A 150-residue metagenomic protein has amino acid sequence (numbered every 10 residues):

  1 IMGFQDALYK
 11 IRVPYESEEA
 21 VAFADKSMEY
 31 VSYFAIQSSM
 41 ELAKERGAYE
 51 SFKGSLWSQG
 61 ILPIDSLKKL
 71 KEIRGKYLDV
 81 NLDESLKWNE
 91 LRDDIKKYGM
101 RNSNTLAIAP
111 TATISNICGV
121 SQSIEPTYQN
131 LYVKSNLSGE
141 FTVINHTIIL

Functional and structural regions predicted by a protein language model:
I1-L150: Long, C-terminal-biased catalytic regions of enzyme "large/alpha" subunits
